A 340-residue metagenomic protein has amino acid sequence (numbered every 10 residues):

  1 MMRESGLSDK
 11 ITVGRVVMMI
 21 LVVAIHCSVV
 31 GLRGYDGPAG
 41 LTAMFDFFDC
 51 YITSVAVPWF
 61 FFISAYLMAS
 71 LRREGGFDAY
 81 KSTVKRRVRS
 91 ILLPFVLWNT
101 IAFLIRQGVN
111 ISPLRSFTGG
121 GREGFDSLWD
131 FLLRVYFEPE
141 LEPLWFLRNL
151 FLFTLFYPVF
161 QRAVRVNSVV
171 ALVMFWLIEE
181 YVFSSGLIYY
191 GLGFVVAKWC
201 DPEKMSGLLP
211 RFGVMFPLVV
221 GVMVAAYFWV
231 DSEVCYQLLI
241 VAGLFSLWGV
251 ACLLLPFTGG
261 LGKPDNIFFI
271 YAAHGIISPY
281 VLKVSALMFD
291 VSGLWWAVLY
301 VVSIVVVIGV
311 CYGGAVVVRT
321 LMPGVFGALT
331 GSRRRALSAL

Functional and structural regions predicted by a protein language model:
M1-L7, V30-A39, I91, Y181-G191 (+2 more regions): Hydrophobic alpha-helical transmembrane segments
M1-M174, M288-L340: Membrane-cytosol interface segments of multi-pass membrane proteins, especially ER/Golgi lipid-handling enzymes
T12-M19, V96, A242, S246 (+1 more regions): Residues within membrane-spanning alpha-helices of integral membrane proteins, especially the hydrophobic core/packing
V22-V29, I270-S278: Histidine-centered catalytic micro-motifs
F45-P58, V135-N149, L177-L192, M205-P210 (+3 more regions): Interfacial loop-to-helix transition and helix-capping segments at the boundaries of transmembrane helices
Y66-S70, F153, Y157-Q161, G186-P202 (+3 more regions): Hydrophobic transmembrane alpha-helices
T154-I178, V195-V214: Solvent-exposed interhelical
W199-F269, G275-M288, G293-Y300: Alpha-helical transmembrane segments and terminal signal-anchor/GPI-anchor hydrophobic tails, characterized by long
